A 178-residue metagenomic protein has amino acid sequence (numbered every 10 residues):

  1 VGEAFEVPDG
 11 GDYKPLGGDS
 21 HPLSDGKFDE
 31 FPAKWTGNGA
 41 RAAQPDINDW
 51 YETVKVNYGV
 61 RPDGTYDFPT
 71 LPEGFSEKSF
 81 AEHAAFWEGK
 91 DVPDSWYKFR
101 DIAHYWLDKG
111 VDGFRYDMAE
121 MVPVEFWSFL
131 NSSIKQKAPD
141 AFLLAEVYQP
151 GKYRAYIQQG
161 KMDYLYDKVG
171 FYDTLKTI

Functional and structural regions predicted by a protein language model:
V1-Y105, Y153, L175-T177: Substrate-binding/active-site clefts of carbohydrate-active enzymes
G2-P8, K98-H104, D112-I178: Active-site-proximal helices and loops of the catalytic beta/alpha 8
